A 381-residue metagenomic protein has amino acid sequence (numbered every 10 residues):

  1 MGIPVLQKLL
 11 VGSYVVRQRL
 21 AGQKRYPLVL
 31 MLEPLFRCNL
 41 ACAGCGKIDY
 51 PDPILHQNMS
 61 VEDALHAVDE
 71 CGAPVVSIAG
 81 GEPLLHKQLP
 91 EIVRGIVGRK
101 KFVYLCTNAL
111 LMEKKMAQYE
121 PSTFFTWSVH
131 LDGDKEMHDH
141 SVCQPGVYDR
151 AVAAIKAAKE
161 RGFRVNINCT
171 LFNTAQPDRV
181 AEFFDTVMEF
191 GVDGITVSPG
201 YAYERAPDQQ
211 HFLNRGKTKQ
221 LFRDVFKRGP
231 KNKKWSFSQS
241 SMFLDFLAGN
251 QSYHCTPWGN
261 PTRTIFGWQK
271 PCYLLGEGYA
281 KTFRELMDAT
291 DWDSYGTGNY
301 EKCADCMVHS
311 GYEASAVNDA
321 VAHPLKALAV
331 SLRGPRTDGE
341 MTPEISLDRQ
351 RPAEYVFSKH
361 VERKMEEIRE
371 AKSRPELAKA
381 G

Functional and structural regions predicted by a protein language model:
M1, M59-S60, T123, S128-D132 (+7 more regions): Radical SAM enzyme [4Fe-4S]-AdoMet core and its adjacent flexible, acidic and glycine-rich loops/tails across
G2-Q118, S122-T123, K359, M365-K372 (+1 more regions): Conserved alpha-helical substructure of the radical SAM core
L28-E33, Q239-F243, E285-G296: Short, intrinsically disordered, charge-biased short linear motifs at domain edges
L32, F36-N39, G249, T297-Y300: Processing junctions and N-termini across compartments
C38, C42-C45, C255, G267 (+2 more regions): Short cysteine clusters
G44, I48-P51, P261, G278 (+1 more regions): Secreted/processed peptides and extracellular or luminal domains of membrane proteins
I48, A79, H130, S198 (+2 more regions): Conserved residues at the C-terminal ends of beta-strands
Q269-G381: Flexible mid-to-C-terminal extensions adjoining Fe-S/redox cofactors in radical SAM and related proteins
